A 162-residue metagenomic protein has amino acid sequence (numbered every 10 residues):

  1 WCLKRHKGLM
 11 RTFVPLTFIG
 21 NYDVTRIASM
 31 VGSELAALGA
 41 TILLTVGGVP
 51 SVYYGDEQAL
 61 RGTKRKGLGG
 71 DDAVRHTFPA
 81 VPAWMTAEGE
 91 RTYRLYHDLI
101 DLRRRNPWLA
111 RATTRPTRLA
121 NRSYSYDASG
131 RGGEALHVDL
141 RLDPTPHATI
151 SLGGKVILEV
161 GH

Functional and structural regions predicted by a protein language model:
K4, L9-T149, G153-L158: Loop/helix patches that line or flank the sugar-binding groove of alpha-linked glycan CAZymes
G161-H162: Solvent-exposed beta-strand/loop surfaces of large extracellular or lumenal domains
